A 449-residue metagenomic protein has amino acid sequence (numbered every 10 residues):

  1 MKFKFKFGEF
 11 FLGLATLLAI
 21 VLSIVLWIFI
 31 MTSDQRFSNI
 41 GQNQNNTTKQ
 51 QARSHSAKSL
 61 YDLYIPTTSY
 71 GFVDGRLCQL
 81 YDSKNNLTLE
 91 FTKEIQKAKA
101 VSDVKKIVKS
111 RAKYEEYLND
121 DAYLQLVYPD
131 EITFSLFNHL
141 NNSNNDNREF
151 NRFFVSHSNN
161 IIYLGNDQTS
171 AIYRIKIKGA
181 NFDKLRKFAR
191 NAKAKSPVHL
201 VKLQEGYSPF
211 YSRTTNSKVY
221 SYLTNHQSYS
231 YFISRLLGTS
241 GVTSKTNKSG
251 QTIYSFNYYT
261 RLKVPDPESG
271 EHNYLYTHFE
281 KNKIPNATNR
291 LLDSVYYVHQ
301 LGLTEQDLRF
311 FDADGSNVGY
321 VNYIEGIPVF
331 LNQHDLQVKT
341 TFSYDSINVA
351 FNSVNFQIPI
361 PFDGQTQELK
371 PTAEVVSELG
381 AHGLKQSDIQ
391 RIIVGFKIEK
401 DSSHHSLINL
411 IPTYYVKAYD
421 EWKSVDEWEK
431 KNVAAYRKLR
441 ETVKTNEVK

Functional and structural regions predicted by a protein language model:
M1-G8: N-terminal Lys/Arg-rich, disordered targeting/topogenic segments
K4, V25-N286: Preferential activation on post-signal-peptide N-terminal prodomains/segments of secreted or lumenal proteins
E9-I30: Hydrophobic membrane-insertion alpha-helices, especially the h-region of bacterial N-terminal signal peptides
L140-Y163, E378-T413: Amphipathic, soluble alpha/beta structural segments
Y231-L275, T304-I347, N352-V354, I393-W422: Exposed beta-strand-loop-beta-strand "reactive/processing" segments of non-cytosolic proteins
F279-S316, F362-S403: Short, non-transmembrane alpha-helical segments in secretory-pathway proteins
D345-L369: Short helix-loop boundary/capping segments
P361-Q365, G395-V448: Extended hydrophobic
